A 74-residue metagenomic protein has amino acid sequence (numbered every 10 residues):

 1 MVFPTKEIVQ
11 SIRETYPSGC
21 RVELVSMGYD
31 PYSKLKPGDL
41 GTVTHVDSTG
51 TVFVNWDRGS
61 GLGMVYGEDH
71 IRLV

Functional and structural regions predicted by a protein language model:
V2-V74: Basic/aromatic-rich interaction segments and small domains that mediate binding to polyanionic partners
